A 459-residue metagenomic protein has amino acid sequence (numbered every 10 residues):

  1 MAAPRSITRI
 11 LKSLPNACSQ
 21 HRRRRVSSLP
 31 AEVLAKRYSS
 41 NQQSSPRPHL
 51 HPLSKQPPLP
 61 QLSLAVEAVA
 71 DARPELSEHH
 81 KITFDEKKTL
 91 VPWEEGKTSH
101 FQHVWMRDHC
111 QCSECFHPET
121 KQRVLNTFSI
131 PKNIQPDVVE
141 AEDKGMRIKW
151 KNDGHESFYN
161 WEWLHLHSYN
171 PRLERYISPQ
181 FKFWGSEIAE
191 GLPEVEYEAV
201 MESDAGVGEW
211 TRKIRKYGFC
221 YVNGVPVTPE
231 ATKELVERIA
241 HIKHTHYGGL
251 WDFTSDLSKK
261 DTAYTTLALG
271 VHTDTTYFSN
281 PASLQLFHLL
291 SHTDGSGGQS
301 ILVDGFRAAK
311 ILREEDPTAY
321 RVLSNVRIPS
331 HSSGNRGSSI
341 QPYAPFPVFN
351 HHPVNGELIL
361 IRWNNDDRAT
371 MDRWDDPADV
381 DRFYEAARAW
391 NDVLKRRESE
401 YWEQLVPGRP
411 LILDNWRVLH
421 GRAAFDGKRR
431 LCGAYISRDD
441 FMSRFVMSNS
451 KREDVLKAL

Functional and structural regions predicted by a protein language model:
M1-P4, K457-L459: A positional/structural detector of protein chain ends, strongest at the extreme C-terminus and weakly at the extreme
A2-S203: Motif-centric detector for short Cys/His coordination patterns
P179-F219, G224-I412, W416-L459: Active-site environment of non-heme Fe oxygenases that use a 2-His-1-carboxylate facial triad
